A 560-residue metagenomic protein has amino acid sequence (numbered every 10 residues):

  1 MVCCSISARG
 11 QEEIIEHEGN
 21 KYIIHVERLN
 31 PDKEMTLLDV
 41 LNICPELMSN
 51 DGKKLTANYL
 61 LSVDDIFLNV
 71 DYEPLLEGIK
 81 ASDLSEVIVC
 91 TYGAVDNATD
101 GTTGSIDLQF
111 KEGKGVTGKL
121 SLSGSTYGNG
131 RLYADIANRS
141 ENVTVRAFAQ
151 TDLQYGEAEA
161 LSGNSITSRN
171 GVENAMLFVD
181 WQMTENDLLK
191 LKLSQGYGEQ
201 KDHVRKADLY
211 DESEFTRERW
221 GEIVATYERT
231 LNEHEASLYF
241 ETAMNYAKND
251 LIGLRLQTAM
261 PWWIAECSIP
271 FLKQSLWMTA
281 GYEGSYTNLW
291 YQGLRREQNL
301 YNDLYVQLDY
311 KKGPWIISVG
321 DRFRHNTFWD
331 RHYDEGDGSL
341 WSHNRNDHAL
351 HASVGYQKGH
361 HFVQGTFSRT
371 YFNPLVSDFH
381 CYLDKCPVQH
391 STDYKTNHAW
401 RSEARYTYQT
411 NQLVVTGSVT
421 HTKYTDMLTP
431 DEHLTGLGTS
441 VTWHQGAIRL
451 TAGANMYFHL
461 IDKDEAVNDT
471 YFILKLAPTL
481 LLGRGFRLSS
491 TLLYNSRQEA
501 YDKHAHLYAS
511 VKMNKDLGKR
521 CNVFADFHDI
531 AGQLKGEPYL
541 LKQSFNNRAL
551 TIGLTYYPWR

Functional and structural regions predicted by a protein language model:
E12-H17, Y22, L38-D71: Extracytoplasmic beta-strand/coil segments of soluble accessory domains associated with Gram-negative outer-membrane
E27-N30, G113-A137, N164-S168: Short strand-turn segments of transmembrane beta-barrel domains in outer membranes, especially the first one or two
L37-V40, P74-L75, I88-V89, D96-S121 (+1 more regions): N-terminal periplasmic accessory domains that precede and gate Gram-negative outer-membrane beta-barrel machines
I66-G93, A134: Short acidic/polar hinge/loop motifs at secondary-structure boundaries that mediate gating or recognition
Q154-N174, Q182-W262, L289, R296-Q298 (+1 more regions): Flexible loop and strand-edge segments within Gram-negative outer membrane beta-barrel domains
H325-E335, S342-N344, Y356-S402, V419-D431 (+1 more regions): Surface-exposed extracellular loop regions of Gram-negative outer-membrane beta-barrel proteins, predominantly
Q409-N495: Gram-negative outer-membrane beta-barrel transporters
S544-R560: Outer-membrane beta-barrel "beta-signal"
